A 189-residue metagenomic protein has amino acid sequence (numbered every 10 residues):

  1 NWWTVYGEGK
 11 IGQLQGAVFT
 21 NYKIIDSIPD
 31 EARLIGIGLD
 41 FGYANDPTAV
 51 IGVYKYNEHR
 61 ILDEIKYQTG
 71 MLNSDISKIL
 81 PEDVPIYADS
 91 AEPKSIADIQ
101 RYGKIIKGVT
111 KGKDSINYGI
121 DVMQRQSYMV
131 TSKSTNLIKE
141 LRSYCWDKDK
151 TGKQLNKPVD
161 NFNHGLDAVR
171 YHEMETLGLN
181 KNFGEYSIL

Functional and structural regions predicted by a protein language model:
N1-L39: ATPase catalytic-site recognition across NTP-hydrolyzing enzymes
G12, Y43-A44, P93-K94: Short, solvent-exposed loop/turn segments at secondary-structure junctions
E31-Y54: Gly/Thr-rich phosphate-binding beta-strand-loop-beta motif of the actin/hexokinase/Hsp70
D40-G42, A91, V169: Anionic group-transfer/hydrolysis microenvironments
T48, V84, L166: Residue-level detector of short, conserved catalytic/binding motifs and their immediate flanks
I51-G52, Y56-D160, L177-L179, F183-L189: Mg2+-dependent endonuclease catalytic cores in nucleic-acid-processing enzymes, primarily RNase H-like
D160-L177: Acidic, Mg2+-coordinating catalytic module of metal-dependent nucleases/exonucleases that use a two-metal-ion mechanism
